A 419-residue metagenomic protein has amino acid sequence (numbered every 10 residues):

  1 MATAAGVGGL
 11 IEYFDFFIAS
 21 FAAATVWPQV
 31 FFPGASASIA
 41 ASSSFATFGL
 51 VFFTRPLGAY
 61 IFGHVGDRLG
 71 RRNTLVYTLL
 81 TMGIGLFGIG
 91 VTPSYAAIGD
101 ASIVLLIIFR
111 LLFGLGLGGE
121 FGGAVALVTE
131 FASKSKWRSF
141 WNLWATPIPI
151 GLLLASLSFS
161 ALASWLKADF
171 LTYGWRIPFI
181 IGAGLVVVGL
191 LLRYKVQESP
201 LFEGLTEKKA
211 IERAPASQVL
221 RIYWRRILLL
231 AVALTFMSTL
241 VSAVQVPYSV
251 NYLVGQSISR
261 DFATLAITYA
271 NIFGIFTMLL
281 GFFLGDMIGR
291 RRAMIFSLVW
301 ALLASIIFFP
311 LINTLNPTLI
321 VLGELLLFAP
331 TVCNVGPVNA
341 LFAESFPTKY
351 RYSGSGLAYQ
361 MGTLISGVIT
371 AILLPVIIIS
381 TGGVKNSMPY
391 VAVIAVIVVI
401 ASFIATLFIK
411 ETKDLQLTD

Functional and structural regions predicted by a protein language model:
S20-F21, W224-G274, S366-A371: Extracytoplasmic gate region of multi-pass secondary transporters
A23-L57: Extracellular/periplasmic helix-loop-helix junction of adjacent transmembrane segments in MFS-like secondary
A59-R71, M278-R290: Helix-to-loop junctions at the C-terminal end of transmembrane segments in multipass secondary transporters
R68-L80, M287-L298: Cytoplasmic membrane-interface "Motif A"-like loop-to-helix N-cap segments of 12-TM Major Facilitator Superfamily
L80-G99, V299-T314: C-terminal ends and interior cores of transmembrane alpha-helices in multi-pass membrane transporters/permeases
S139-A163, L185, Y359-T370: Glycine-rich segments within core transmembrane alpha-helices of 12-TM secondary carriers
G189-V196, L341, A395-D419: Multi-pass alpha-helical transporter architecture, strongest for 12-TM Major Facilitator/SLC carriers used
R291-P337: C-terminal transmembrane helical hairpin of 12-TM major facilitator-type secondary transporters
